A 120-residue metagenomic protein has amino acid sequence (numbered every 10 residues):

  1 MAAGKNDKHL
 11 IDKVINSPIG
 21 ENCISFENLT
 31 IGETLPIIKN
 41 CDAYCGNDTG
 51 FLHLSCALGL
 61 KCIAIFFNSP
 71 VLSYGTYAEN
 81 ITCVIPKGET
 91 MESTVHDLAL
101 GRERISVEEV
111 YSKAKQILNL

Functional and structural regions predicted by a protein language model:
M1-F67: Donor-binding and catalytic core of enzymes assembling or modifying cell-surface/extracellular glycoconjugates
A3, V14, I24, V71 (+3 more regions): Extended aliphatic helical segments
K8-H9, V71-L72, T90: Flexible, glycine-rich phosphate/dinucleotide-binding loops and adjacent beta-alpha linkers at cofactor/substrate
D12-V14, G59, G75-Y77, V95-H96: Short secondary-structure transition/capping segments
N16-P18, A43, N68, E79-T82 (+1 more regions): General N-terminal targeting signals
L29, L72-G75, L100-E103: Flexible, active-site-adjacent loop/turn segments at secondary-structure boundaries
L58-P86: Gly/Pro- and small hydrophobic-enriched strand-loop and loop-to-helix capping segments that sit at the rims
A78-L120: Leloir-type glycosyltransferase catalytic cores
